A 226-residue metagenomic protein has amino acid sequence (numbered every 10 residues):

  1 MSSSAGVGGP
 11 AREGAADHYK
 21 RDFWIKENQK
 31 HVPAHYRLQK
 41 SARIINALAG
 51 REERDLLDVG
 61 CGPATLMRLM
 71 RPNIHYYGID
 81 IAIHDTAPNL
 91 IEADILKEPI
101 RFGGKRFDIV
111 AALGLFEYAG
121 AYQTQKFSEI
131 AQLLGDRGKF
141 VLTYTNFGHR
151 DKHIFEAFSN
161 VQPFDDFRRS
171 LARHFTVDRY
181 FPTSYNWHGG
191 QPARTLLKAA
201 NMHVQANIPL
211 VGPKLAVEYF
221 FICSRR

Functional and structural regions predicted by a protein language model:
M1-G103, L113, F127: Conserved N-terminal segment of class I S-adenosyl-L-methionine
L115, N146: Hydrophobic adenine-recognition pocket in adenosine-nucleotide-binding enzymes
Y118-E129: A short, conserved alpha-helix within the catalytic core of class I
A119-G120, L134-D136: Helix-to-beta-strand junctions that scaffold the AdoMet/dcAdoMet cofactor pocket in Class I SAM-dependent enzymes
R137-T145: Conserved beta-strand signature within the Rossmann-like core of class I S-adenosyl-L-methionine
V141, R179-R226: A C-terminal cap/extension of S-adenosyl-L-methionine-dependent methyltransferases that defines the acceptor-substrate
R150-D166: Acceptor-substrate binding/catalytic loop of class I
